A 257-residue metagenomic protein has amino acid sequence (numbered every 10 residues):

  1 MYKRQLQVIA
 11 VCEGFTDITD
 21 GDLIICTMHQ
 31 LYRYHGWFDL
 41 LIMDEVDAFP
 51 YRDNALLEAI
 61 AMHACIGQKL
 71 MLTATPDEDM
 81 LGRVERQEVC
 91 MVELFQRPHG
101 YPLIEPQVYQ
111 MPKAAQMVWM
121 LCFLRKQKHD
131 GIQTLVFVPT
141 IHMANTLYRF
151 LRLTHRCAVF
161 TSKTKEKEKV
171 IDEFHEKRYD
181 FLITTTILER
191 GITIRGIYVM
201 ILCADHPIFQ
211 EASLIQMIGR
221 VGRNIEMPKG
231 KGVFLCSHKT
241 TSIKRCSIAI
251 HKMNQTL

Functional and structural regions predicted by a protein language model:
M1-Q5: Conserved small/polar residues in nucleotide/adenosyl-binding loops
Q7-D20, A158-T185: Conserved helicase ATPase core of P-loop NTP-dependent helicases/translocases
C12-L40: Conserved helix/coil segment N-terminal to the catalytic DExD/H
I24-C26, Q68-A74, F181-T184: Structural recognition of the conserved hydrophobic beta-strand(s) that form the central parallel beta-sheet of P-loop
G36-Q110, A115-C122: Post-DEXD/H (motif II) to motif III coupling segment of the RecA-like Helicase ATP-binding lobe
I66-D79, I218-A249: Conserved segment of the helicase C-terminal RecA-like domain
K126-L151: Conserved strand-helix element at the start of the C-terminal RecA-like helicase core
H175-D180, T186-P228, C236-T241: Conserved RecA-like helicase motor core of SF1/SF2 enzymes
